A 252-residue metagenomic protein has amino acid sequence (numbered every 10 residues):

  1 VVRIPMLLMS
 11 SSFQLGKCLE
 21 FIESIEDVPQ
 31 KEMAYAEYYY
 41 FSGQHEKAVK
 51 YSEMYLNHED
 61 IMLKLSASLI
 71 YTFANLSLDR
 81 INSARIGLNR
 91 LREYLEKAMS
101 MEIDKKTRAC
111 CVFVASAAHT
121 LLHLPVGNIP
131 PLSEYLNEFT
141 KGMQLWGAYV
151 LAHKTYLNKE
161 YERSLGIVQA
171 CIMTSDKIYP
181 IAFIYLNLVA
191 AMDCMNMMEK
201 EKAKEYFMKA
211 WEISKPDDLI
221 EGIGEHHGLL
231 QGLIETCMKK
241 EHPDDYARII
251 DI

Functional and structural regions predicted by a protein language model:
V1-M6, I178-Y179, M195-I252: C-terminal non-catalytic interaction modules
V1-S12, P29-Q44, L65-I81, T107-L124 (+3 more regions): Tandem amphipathic alpha-helical repeat scaffolds
E20-P29, E53-K64, R90-K105, P130-Q144 (+2 more regions): Solenoid-like repeat scaffolds
Y161-D193, M197-M198: A contiguous binding-surface segment within folded domains or other stable secondary-structure elements
